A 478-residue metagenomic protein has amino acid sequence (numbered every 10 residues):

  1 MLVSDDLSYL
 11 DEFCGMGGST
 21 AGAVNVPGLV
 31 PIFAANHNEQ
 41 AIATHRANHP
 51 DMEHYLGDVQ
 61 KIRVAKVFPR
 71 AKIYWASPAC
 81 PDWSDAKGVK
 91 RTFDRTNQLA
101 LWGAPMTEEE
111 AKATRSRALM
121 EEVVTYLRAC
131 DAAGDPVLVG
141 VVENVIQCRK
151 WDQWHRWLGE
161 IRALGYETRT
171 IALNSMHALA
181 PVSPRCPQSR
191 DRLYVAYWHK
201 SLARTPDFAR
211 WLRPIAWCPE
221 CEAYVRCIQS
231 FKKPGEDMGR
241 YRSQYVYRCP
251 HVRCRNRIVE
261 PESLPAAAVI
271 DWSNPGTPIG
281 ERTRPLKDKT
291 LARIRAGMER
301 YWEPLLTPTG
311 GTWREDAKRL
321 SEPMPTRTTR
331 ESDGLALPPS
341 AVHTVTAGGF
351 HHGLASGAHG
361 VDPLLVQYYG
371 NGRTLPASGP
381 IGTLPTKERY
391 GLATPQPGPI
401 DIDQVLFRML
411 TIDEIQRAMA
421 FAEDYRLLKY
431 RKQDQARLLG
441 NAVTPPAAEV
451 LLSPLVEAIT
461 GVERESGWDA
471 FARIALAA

Functional and structural regions predicted by a protein language model:
M1-A478: Conserved active-site and SAM-binding loop architecture of S-adenosyl-L-methionine-dependent nucleic-acid
